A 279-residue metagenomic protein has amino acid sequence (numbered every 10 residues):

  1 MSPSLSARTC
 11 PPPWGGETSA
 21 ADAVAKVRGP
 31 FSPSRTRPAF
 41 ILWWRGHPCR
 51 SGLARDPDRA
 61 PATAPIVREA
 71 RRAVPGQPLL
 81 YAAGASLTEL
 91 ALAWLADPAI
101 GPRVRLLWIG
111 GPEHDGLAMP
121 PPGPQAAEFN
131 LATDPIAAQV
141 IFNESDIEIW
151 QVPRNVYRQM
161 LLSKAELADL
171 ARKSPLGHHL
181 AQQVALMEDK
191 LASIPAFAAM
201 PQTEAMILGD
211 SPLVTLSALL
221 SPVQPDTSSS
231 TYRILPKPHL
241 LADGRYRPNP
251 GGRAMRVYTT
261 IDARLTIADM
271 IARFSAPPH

Functional and structural regions predicted by a protein language model:
M1-E17, L53-Y157, L162-A165, P248: Active-site histidine-anchored catalytic micro-motif
P3, A132, E148-H279: Conformational coupling and interaction surfaces
C10-V74, I234-A242, Y246-P248, G252-T266 (+1 more regions): Metal-dependent C-N hydrolase catalytic cores
A21-R28, V67, A91, A138-F142 (+2 more regions): Predominant activation on well-ordered alpha-helical scaffold segments within soluble catalytic domains
V27-F31, A93-L95, A137-Q139, A199-Q202 (+1 more regions): Intrinsically disordered, low-complexity boundary segments flanking structured domains
S32, P75, P98, P102 (+1 more regions): Proline-centered flexible-loop/turn and helix-kink motifs
T36-L42, G116-P121, Q139-S145, A185-S193: Low-complexity, flexible helical/coil segments
F40-I41, R105, I147, S229: Intrinsically disordered regions, especially transient/low-confidence alpha-helical propensity segments and coil-helix
